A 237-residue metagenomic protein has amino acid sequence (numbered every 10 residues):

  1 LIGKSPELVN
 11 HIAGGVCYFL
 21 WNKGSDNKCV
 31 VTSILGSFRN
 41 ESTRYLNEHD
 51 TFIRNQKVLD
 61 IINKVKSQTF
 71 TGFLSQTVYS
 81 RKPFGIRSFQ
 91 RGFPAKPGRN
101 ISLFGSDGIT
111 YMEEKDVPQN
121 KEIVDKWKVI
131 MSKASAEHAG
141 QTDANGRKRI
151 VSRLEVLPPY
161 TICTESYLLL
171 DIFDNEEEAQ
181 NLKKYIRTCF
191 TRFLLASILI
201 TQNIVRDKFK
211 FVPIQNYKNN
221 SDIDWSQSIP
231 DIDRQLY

Functional and structural regions predicted by a protein language model:
L1: Active-site-proximal cofactor/substrate-binding loop regions of enzyme domains
P6-L236: C-terminal substrate-recognition regions of SAM-dependent nucleic acid methyltransferases
